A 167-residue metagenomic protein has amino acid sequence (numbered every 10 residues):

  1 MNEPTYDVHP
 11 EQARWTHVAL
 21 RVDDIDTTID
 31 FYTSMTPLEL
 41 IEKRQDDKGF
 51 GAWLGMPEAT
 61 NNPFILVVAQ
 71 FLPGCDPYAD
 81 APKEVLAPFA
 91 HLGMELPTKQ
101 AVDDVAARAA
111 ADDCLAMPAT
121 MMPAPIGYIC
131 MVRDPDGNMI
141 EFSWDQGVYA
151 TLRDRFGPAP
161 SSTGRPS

Functional and structural regions predicted by a protein language model:
M1-E11, A106-S167: Vicinal oxygen chelate
P4-D7, D76-P82: Short beta-strand/turn micro-motifs at beta-sheet edges
P10-Q12, A19-L66, Q70: Core segments of cupin and vicinal oxygen chelate
R14-D24, A52-P57, Y78-R108, Y128-R133: Vicinal oxygen chelate
I29-D30, D103, I140-E141: Alpha-helical elements of the RecA-like P-loop NTPase motor core of helicases
A59-L66, D76, D136-M139: Short, charged/polar, Gly/Pro-enriched secondary-structure boundary elements
A69-D76, D145-G147: Acetyl-CoA-dependent GNAT
